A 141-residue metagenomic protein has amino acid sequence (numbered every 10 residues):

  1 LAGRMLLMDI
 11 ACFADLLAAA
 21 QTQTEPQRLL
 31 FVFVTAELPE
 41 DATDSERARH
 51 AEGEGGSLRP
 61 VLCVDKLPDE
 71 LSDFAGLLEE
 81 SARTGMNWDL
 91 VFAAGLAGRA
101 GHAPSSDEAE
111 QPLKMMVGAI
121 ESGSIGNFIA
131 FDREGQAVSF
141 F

Functional and structural regions predicted by a protein language model:
G3-R49: N-terminal, charge-rich interaction modules
R4, E54-L71: Acidic/glycine-enriched edge-of-secondary-structure segments
L16-A19, Q23-T24, T35, A51-G53 (+4 more regions): Long, low-complexity, Ser/Thr/Gly/Pro-rich intrinsically disordered segments that act as flexible linkers and assembly
P26-L30, N87-L90, G126-N127: Short, surface-exposed beta-edge/turn micro-motifs
V32-P39, A94-R99, R133-E134: Short, flexible beta-strand-to-coil junctions
R49-H50, E80, S106-F141: Helix-rich interaction surfaces within compact, conserved domain-sized segments that mediate assembly or partner
K66-A82, A137-F140: Intrinsic, low-complexity N-terminal interaction/targeting segments
G76-D107: Mid-chain, well-packed structural core segment of small domains
